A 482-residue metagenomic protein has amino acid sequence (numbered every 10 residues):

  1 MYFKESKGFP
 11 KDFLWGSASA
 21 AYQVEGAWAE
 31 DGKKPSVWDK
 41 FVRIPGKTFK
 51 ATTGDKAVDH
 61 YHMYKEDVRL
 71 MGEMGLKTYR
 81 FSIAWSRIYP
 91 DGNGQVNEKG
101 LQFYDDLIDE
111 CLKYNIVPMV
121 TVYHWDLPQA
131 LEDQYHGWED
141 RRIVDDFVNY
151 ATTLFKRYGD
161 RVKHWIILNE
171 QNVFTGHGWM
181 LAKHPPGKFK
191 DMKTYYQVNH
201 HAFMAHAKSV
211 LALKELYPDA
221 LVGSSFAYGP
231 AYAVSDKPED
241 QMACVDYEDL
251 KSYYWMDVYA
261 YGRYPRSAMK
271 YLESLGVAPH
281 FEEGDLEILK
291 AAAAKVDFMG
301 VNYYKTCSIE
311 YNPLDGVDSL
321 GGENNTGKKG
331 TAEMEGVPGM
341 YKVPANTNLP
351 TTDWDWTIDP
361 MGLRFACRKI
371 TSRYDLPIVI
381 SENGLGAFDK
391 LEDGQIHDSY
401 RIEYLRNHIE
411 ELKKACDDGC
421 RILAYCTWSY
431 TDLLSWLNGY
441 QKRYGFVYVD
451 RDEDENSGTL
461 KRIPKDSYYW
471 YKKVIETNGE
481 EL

Functional and structural regions predicted by a protein language model:
Y2-T48, G72, D91-N93, L101-L482: Active-site region of glycoside hydrolase catalytic domains
D12-L14, Y61, T78: A common structural microfeature
F49-M63, E139-R141: Active-site mouth loops of central-metabolism enzymes
H60-R69, P90, G100: Internal amphipathic alpha-helical repeat/solenoid segments
M63-A84, A294, F298: Catalytic domains of carbohydrate-active enzymes, especially glycoside hydrolases
I83-V96: Glycine-rich, proline-tolerant flexible connector loops at the mouths of alpha/beta enzymes
